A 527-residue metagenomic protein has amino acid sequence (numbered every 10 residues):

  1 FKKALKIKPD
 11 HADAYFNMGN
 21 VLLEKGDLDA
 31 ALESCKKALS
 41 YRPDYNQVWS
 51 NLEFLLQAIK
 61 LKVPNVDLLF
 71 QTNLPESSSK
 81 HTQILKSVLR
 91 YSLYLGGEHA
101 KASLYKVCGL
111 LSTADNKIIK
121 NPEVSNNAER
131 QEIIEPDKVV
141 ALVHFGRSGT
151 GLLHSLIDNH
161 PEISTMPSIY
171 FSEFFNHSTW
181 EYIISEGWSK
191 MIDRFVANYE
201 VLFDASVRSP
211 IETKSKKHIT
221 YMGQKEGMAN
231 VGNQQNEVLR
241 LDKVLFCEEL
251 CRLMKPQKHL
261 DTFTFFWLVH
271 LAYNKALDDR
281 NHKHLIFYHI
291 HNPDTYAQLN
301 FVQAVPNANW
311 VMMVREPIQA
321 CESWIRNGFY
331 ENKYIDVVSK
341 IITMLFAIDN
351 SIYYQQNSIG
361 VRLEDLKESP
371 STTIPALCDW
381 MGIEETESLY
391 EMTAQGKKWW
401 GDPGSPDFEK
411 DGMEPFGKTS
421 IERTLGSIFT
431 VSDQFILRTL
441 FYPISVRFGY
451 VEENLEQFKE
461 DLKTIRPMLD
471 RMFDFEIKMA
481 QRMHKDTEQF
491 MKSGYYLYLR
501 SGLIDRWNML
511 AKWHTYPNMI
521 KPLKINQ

Functional and structural regions predicted by a protein language model:
I7, Y41, P75-E76: Structural marker of alpha-solenoid helical repeat scaffolds
D13-L23, Q47-F54: Conserved alpha-helical positions within TPR/SEL1-like repeat arrays
L69, L95-I134, V139-V140, I383-Q527: PAPS-dependent sulfotransferases, especially Golgi type II membrane carbohydrate sulfotransferases
I169-H289: PAPS-dependent sulfation machinery
E237-Y390, K398-P415, K521-N526: PAPS-dependent sulfotransferase catalytic domain
